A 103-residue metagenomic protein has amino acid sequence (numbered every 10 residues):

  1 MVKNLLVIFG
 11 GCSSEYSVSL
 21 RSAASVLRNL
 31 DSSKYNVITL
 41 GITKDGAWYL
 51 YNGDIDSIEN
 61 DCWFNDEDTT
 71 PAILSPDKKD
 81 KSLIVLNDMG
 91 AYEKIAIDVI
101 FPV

Functional and structural regions predicted by a protein language model:
M1-V103: ATP-binding N-terminal substructure of ATP-dependent carboxylate-amine bond-forming enzymes
